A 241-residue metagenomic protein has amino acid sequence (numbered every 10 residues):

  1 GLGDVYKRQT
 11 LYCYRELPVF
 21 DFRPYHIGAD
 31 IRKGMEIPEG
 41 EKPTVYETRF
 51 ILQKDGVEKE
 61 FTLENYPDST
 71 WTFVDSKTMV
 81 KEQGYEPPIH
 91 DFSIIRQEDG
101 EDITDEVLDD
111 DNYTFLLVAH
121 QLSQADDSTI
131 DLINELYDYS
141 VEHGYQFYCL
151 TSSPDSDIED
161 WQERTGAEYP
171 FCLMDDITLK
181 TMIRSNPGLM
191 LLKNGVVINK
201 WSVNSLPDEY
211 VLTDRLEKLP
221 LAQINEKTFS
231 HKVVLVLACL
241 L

Functional and structural regions predicted by a protein language model:
L2-Y6: Short, small-residue-biased leader/transition segments that mark boundaries at the very start of proteins
R8-D21: Membrane-interface motif at the C-terminal end of an N-terminal transmembrane signal
F22-I177, R184-N186, L192-V196, S202-L219 (+1 more regions): Extracytosolic and intramembrane catalytic regions of membrane-associated proteins in envelope/secretory systems
T228-L241: Selective detector of the "anchor" transmembrane alpha-helix that sits immediately C-terminal
